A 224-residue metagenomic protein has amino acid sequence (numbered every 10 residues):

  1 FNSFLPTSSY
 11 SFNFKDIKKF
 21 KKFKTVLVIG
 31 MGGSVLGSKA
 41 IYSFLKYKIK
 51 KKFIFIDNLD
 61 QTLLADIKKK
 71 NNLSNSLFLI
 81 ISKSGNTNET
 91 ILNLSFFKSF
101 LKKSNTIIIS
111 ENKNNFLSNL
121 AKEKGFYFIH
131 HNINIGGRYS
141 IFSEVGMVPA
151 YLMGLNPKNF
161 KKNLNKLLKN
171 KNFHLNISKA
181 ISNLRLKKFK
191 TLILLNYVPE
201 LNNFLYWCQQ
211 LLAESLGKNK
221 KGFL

Functional and structural regions predicted by a protein language model:
F1, K50-K52, K124-G125, K188-T191 (+1 more regions): Generic structural motif recognizing short loop/turn segments at the entrances and edges of beta-strands
F1-K24: Cofactor-/ligand-binding subdomain signature composed of acidic, glycine-rich, tryptophan-containing flexible loops
T7-S9, D16, L155-N159, K169-L224: Acidic catalytic cores of enzymes that act on phosphate-bearing nucleotides/polynucleotides
K21-K171: Glycine-rich phosphate-binding loops that contact phosphosugars or nucleotide phosphates
